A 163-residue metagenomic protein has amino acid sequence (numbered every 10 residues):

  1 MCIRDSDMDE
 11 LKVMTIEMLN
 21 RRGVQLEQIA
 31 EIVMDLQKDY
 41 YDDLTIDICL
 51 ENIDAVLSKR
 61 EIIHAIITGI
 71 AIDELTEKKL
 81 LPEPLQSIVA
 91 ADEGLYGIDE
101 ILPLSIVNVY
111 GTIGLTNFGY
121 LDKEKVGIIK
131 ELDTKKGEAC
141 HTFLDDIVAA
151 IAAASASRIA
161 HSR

Functional and structural regions predicted by a protein language model:
M1-S6: Conserved small/polar residues in nucleotide/adenosyl-binding loops
M8, R22, D42, I46 (+4 more regions): Intrinsic-disorder-associated interaction segments
D9-D73: N-terminal interaction modules that seed assembly of large macromolecular complexes
K12, K38, K59, K78-K79 (+3 more regions): Context-gated lysine
V13, V24, V33, V56 (+4 more regions): Extended aliphatic helical segments
Q25, A30-I32, I63, T76-K78 (+3 more regions): A generic structural micro-environment signature that highlights single residues at secondary-structure boundaries
I48-K123: Long, charge-patterned amphipathic interaction tracts in eukaryotic proteins
G114-R163: Glycine-rich, aromatic-bearing surface loops/beta-hairpins
